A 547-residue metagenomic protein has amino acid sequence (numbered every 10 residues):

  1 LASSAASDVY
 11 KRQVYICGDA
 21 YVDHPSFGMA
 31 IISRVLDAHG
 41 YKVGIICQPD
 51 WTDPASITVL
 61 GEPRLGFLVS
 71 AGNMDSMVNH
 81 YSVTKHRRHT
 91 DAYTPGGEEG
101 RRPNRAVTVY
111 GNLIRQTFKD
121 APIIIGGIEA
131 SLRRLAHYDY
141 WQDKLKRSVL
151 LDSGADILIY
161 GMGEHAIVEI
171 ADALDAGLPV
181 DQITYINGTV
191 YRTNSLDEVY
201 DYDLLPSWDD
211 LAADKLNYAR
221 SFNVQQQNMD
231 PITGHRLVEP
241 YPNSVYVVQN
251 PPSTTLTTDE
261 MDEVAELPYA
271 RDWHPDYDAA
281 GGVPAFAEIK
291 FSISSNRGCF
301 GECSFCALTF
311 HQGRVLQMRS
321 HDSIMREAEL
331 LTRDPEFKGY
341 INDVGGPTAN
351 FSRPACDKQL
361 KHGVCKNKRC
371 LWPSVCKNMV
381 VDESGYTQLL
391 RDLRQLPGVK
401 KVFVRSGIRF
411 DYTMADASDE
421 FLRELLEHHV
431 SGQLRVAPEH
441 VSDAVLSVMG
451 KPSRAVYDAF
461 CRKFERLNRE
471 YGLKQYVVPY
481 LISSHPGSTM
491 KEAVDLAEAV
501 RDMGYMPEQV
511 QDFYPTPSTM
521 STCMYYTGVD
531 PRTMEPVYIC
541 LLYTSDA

Functional and structural regions predicted by a protein language model:
L1-A6, Y10, Y543-A547: Single conserved hydrophobic/aromatic residue that forms the stacking wall/gate of nucleotide- or nucleobase-binding
S4-D8, A20, L216-S292: N-terminal [4Fe-4S]-dependent radical SAM core
Y15, I31, I46, D50-W51 (+2 more regions): Conserved SAM/AdoMet-binding glycine-rich loop
I16-Y21, D278-A307, Y340, Y514: N-terminal pre-triad scaffold of radical SAM enzymes
G28, C47-P242, Q249-N250, T527: Glycine-rich beta-alpha loop elements in corrinoid/cobalamin-binding modules across cobalamin-dependent enzymes
D75-T84, L132-R134, E164-E169, N194-L196 (+7 more regions): Flexible glycine/acidic-rich beta-alpha junction loops that bind and position SAM and/or redox cofactors in anaerobic
D156, I324, V436, V510: Conserved, mostly hydrophobic/aromatic
Q312-Y340: Conserved alpha-helical substructure of the radical SAM core
